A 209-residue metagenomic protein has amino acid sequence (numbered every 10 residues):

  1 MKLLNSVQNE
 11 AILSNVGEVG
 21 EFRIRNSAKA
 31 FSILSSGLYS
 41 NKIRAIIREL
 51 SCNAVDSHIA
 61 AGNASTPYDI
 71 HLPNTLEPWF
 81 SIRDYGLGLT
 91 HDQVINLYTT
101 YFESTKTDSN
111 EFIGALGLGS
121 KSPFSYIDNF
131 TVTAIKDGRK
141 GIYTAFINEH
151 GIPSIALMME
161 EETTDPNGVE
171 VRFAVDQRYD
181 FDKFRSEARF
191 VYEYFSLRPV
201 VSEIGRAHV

Functional and structural regions predicted by a protein language model:
M1-S65, D92-T99: Bergerat-fold GHKL ATPase/HATPase_c domain
E10-E21, H71-T75, E111-G119: Short N-terminal helix-initiation segments at or just after the protein's N-terminus
L34-C52, D69, N74, F80-R83 (+4 more regions): Conserved phosphate-chemistry cores used by DNA topoisomerases
G37, A54-S57, T100-T105, N129 (+2 more regions): Conserved, well-folded catalytic cores of nucleic-acid-processing and energy-transducing macromolecular machines
K42, I46, G86, T90-V94 (+1 more regions): Short amphipathic alpha-helical segments
V55-S109, N148-G151: Conserved beta-strand-loop-beta-strand hairpin that lines the nucleotide-binding pocket of ATP/GTP-utilizing enzymes
S109-R206: GHKL-type ATPase core
